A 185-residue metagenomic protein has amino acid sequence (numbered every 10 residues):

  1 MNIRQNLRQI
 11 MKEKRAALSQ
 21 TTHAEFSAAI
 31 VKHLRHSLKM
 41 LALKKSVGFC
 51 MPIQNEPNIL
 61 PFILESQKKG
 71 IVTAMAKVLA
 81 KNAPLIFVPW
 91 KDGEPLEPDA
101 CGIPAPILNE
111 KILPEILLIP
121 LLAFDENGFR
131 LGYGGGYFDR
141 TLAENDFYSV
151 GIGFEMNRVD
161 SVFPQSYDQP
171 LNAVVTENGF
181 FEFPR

Functional and structural regions predicted by a protein language model:
M1-E97, G102-I107, I112: N-terminal active-site beta-alpha-beta segment that forms phosphate/nucleotide-binding and substrate-recognition loops
K81-R185: Conserved phosphate- and dinucleotide-binding cores of soluble alpha/beta proteins, encompassing both enzyme active
